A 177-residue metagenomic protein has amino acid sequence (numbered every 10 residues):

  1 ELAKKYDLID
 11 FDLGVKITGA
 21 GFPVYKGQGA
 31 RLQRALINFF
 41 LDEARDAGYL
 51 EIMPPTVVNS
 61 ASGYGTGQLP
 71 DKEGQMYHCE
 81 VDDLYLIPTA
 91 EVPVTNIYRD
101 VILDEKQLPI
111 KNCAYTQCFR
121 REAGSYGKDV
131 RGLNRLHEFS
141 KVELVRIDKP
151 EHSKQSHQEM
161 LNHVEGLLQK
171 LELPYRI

Functional and structural regions predicted by a protein language model:
L2-I177: TRNA-recognition modules of translation machinery and tRNA-sensing kinases, especially anticodon-binding
